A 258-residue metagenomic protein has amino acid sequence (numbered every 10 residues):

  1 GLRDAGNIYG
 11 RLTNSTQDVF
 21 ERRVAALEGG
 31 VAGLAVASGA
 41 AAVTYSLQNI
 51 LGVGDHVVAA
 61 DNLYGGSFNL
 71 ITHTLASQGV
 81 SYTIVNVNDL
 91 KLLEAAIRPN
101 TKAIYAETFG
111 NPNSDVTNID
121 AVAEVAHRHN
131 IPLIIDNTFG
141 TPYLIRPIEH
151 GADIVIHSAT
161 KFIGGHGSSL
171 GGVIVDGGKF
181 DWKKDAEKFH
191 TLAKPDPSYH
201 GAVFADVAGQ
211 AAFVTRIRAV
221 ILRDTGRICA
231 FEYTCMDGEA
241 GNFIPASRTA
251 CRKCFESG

Functional and structural regions predicted by a protein language model:
G1-T44, G66-T74: Conserved N-terminal alpha-helix of the aminotransferase class I/II PLP-enzyme fold
A32-G258: Conserved PLP-enzyme active-site core in the AAT-like
